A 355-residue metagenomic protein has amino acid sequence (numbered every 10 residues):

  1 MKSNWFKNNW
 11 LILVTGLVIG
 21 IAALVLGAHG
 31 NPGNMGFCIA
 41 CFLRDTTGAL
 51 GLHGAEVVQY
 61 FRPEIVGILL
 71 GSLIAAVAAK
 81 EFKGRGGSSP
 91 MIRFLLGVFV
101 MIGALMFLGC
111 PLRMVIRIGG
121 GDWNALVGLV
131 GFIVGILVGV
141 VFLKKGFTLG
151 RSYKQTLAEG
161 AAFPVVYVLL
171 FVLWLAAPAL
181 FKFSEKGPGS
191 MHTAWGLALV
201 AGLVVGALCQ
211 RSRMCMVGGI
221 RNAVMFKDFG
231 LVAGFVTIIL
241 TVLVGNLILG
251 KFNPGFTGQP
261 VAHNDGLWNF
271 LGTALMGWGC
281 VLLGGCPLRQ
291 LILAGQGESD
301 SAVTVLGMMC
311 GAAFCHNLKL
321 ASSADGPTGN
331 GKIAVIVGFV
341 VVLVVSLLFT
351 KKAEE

Functional and structural regions predicted by a protein language model:
M1-E355: Membrane-interfacial helix-loop segments of redox and metal-homeostasis proteins, especially TM-loop-TM junctions
